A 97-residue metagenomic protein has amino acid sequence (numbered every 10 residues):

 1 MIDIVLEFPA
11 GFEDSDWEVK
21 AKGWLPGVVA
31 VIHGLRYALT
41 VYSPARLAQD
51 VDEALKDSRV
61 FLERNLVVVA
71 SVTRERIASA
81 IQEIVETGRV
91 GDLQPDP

Functional and structural regions predicted by a protein language model:
M1-D92: Short helix/strand-capping turn motifs
